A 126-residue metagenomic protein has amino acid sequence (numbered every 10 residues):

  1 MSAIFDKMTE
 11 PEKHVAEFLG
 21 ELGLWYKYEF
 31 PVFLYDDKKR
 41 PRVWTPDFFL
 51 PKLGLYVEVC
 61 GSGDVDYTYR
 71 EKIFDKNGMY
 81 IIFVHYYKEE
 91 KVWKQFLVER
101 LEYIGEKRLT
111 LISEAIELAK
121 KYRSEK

Functional and structural regions predicted by a protein language model:
M1-K126: Nucleic-acid endo/exonuclease domains
